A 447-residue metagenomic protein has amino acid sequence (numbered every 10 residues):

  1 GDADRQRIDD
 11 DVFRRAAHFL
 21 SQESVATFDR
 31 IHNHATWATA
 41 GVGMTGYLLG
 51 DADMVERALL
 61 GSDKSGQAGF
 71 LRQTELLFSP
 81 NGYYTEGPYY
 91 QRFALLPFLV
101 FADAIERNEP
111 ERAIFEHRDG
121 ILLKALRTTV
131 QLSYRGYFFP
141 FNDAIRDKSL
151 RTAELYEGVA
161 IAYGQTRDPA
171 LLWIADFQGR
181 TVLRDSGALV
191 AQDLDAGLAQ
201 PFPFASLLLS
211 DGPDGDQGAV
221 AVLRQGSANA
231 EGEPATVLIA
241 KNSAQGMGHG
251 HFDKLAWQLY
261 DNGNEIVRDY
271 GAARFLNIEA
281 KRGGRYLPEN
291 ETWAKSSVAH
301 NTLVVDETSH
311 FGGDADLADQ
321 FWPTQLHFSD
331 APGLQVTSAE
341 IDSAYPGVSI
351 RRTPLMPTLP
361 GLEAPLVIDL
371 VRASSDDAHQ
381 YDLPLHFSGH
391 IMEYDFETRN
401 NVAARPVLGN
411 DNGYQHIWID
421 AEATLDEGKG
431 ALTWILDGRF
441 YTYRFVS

Functional and structural regions predicted by a protein language model:
G1-V130: Aromatic-lined, polymer-binding surfaces characteristic of secreted/periplasmic polysaccharide-degrading enzymes
F13-Q22, R127-S133, W293-D306, V371-Q380 (+1 more regions): A short, hydrophobic secondary-structure junction motif
R30-N33, F139-I145, L317-D319: Short coil/turn segments at secondary-structure boundaries
D51-M54, A104-R112, R135, A228-E231 (+2 more regions): Secondary-structure transition/capping motifs at alpha-helix termini and the adjoining loop/turn into the next element
A113-A191: C-terminal, helix-dominated tail/subdomain
L172-A404, L408: Catalytic and substrate-binding regions of extracellular carbohydrate-active enzymes, especially polysaccharide lyases
A378, H386-S447: Polysaccharide-binding surfaces and accessory modules of carbohydrate-active proteins
